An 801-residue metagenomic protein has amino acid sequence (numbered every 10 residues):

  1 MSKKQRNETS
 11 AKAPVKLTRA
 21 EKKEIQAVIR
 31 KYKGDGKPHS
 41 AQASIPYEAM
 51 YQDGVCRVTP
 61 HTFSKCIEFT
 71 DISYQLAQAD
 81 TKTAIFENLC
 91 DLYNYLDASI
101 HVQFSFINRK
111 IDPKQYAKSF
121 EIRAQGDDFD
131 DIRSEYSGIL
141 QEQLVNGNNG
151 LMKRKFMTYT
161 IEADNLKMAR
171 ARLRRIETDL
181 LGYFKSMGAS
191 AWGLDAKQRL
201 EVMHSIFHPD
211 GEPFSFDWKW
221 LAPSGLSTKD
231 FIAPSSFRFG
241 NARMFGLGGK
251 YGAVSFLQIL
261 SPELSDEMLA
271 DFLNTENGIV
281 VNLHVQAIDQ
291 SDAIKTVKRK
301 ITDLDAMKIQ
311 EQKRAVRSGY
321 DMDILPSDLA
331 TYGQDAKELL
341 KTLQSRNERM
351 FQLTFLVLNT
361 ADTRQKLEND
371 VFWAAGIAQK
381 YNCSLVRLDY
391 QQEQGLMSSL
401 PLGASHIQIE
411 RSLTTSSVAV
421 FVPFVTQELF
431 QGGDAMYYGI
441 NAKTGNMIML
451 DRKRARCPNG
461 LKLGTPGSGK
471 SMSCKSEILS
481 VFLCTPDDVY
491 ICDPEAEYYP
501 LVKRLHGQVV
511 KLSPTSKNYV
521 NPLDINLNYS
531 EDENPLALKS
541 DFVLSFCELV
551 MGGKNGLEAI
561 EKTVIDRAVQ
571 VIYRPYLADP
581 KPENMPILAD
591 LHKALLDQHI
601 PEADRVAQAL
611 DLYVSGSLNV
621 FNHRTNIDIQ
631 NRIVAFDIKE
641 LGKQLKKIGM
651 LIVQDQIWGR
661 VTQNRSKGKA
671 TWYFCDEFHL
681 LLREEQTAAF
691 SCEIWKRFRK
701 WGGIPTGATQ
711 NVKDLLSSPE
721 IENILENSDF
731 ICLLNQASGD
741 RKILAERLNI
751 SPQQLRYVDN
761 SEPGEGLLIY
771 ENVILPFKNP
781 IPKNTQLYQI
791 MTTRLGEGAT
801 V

Functional and structural regions predicted by a protein language model:
S2-F424: Extended, folded cores of ATP/NTP-driven motor/assembly subunits in large transport and secretion machines
I72, A79-A98, R109, D271-L273 (+11 more regions): P-loop NTPase motor domains
K462: Hydrophobic anchor at the beta1->P-loop junction of P-loop NTPases
K470: Conserved lysine of the Walker
S473: Hydrophobic positions on the alpha1 helix immediately C-terminal to the Walker A/P-loop
S480-Y490: Post-Walker A helix-loop "phosphate-sensing" segment adjacent to the P-loop in P-loop NTPases
H506-V510, E720-L733: A short helix-turn-beta junction within AAA+ P-loop NTPase domains corresponding to the substrate/partner-engaging
L748-T800: Conserved P-loop NTPase
